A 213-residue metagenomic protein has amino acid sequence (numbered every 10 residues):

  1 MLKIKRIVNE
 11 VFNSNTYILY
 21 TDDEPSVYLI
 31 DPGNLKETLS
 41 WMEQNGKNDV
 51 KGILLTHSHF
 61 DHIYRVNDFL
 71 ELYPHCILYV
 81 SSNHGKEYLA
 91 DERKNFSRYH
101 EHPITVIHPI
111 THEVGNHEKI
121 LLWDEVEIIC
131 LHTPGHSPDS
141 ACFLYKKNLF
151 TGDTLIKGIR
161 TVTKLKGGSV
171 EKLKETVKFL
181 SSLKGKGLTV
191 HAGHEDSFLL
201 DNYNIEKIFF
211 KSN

Functional and structural regions predicted by a protein language model:
M1-N45, C142-G152: Conserved beta-strand hairpin/beta-sheet module of binuclear metal-dependent hydrolase folds, prominently
L2, N48, C76-I77, V126-I128 (+1 more regions): A structural micro-motif
N9-N13, E113, P134-H136: A short catalytic or substrate-binding loop motif that flags glycine-/basic-rich loops and adjacent residues that bind
Y17, E118-K119, A141, L188: Residue-level detector of beta-strand structural context in well-folded domains
L29-P32, K51-H59, Y79-S82, C130-G135 (+2 more regions): Active-site neighborhood of phospho(di)ester-bond hydrolases with catalytic His/Asp-centered motifs
N34-W123, I208: Active-site HxH/HxHxD metal-binding segment of metal-dependent hydrolases
F96, E127-N213: Metallo-beta-lactamase
